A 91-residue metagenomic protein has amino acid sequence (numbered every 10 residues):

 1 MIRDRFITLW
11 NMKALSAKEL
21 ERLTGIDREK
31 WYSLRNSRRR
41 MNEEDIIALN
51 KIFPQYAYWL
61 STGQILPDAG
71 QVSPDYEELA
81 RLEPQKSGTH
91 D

Functional and structural regions predicted by a protein language model:
M1-L23, S87-H90: A short, Lys/Arg-rich alpha-helix, primarily the initiator
T8, S33, T62: DNA-binding alpha-helical recognition surfaces that contact promoter or target DNA
S16, D27-K30, Y56: Short coil turns linking two alpha-helices in DNA-binding domains
G25-M41: Recognition helix of helix-turn-helix/homeodomain-like DNA-binding domains that insert into the DNA major groove
E44-W59: DNA major-groove recognition helix of helix-turn-helix/homeodomain DNA-binding modules
Y58-D91: Short, charged recognition helix plus adjacent turn of helix-turn-helix-like nucleic-acid-binding domains
